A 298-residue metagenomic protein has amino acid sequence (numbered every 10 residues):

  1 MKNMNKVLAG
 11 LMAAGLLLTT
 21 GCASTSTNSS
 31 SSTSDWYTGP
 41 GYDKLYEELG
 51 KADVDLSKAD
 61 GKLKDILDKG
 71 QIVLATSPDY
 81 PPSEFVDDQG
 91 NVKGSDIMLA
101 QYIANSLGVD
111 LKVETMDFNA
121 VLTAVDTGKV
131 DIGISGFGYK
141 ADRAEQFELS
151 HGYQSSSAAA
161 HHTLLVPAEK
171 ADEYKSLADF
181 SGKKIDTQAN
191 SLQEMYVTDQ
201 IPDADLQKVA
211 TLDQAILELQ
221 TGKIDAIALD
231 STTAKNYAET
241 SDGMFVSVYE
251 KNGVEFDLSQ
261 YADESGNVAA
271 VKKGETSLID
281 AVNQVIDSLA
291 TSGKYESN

Functional and structural regions predicted by a protein language model:
L16-G21: C-terminal motif of bacterial Sec signal peptides marking the signal peptidase cleavage site
S24, S29-S34, T38-K58, K62 (+3 more regions): Ligand-binding clefts/hinges and TM-proximal coupling segments of bilobed small-molecule sensing domains
D35-G136: Extracytoplasmic small-molecule ligand-binding "clamshell" domains of the periplasmic binding protein/Venus flytrap
I72-V73, V109-D110, T127-S135, K183-K184 (+2 more regions): Alpha-to-beta junction loops
P78-P81, V92-N105, A159-Q220, S231-K235 (+1 more regions): Bilobed "Venus flytrap"/periplasmic-binding protein-like clamshell domains and structurally analogous long
Q101, N105, D110-D179, L258: Acidic, polar ligand-binding/catalytic clefts
F137-Q146, Y196-D199, D225-D263: A ligand-binding cleft/hinge motif common to bilobed small-molecule-binding domains
T163-E173, D257-S277, A281, V285: A bilobed periplasmic-binding-protein/Venus flytrap-type ligand-binding module shared by bacterial periplasmic
